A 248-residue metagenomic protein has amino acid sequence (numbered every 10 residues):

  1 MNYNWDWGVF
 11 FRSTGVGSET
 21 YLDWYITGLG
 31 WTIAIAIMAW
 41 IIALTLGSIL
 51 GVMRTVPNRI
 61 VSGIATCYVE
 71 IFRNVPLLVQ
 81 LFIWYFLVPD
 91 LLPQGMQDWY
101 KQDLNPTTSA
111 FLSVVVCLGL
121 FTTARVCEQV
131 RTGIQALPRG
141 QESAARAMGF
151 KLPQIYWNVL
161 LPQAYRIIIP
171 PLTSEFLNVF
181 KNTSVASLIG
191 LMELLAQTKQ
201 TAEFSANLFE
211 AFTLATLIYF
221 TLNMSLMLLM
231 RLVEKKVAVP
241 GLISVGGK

Functional and structural regions predicted by a protein language model:
M1-K248: Transmembrane alpha-helices and adjacent helix-loop boundaries
